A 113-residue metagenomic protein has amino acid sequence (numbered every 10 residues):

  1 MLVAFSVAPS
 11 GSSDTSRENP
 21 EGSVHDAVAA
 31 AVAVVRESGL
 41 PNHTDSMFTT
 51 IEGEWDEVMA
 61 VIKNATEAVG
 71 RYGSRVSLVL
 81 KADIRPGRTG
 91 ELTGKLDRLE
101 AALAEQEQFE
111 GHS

Functional and structural regions predicted by a protein language model:
M1-S113: Charge-rich, low-complexity N-terminal segments
